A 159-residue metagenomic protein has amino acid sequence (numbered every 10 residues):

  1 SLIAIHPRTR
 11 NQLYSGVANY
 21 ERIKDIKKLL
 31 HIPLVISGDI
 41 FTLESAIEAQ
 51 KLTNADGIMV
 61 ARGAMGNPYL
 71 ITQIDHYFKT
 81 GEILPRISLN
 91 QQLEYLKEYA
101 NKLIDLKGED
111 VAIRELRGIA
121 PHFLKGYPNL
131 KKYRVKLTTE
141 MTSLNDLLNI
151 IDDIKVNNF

Functional and structural regions predicted by a protein language model:
S1-F159: Flavin-dependent oxidoreductase catalytic cores
